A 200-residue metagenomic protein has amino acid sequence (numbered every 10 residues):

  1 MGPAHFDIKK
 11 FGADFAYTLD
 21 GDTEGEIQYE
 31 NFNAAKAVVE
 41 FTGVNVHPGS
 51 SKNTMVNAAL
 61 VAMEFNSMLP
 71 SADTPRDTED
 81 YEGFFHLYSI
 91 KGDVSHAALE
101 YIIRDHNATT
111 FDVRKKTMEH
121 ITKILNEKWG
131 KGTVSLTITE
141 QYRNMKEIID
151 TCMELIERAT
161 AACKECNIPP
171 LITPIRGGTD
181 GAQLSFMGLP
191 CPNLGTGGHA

Functional and structural regions predicted by a protein language model:
G2-E119, K123, G132, Q141: Midchain, well-structured core segments that form catalytic/ion-binding scaffolds
V39, A159, Q183-L184: Structural element of the ATP-grasp superfamily
A58-A62, L155, D180: Catalytic-loop motifs flanking and including active-site residues across diverse enzymes
D93-S95, P169-A200: Zn-dependent metallopeptidase/amidohydrolase metal-coordination segment
T122-N126, C163: Conserved hydrophobic residues forming the short capping helix/wall of the S-adenosyl-L-methionine
G132-I148: Short proline/glycine- and acidic-rich turn/helix-capping motifs at secondary-structure junctions
V134-I138, N167-P174: C-terminal helix-coil-helix/basic helical segment that borders enzyme active sites and/or dimer interfaces and provides
N144-A162, M187: Short, low-order "capping/linker" segments at domain edges
